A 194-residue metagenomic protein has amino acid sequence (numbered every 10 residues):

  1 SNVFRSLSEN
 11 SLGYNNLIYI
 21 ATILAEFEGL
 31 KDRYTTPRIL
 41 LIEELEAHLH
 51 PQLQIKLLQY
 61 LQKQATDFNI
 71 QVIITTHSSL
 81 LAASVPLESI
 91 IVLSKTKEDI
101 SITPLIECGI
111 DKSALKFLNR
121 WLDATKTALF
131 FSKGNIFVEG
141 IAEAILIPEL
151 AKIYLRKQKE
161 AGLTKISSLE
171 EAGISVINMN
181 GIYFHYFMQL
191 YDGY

Functional and structural regions predicted by a protein language model:
N2-A128: Switch/communication elements of ASCE P-loop NTPase nucleotide-binding domains
T66-D67, A82-A83, E88-Y194: RecA-like P-loop NTPase motor core
